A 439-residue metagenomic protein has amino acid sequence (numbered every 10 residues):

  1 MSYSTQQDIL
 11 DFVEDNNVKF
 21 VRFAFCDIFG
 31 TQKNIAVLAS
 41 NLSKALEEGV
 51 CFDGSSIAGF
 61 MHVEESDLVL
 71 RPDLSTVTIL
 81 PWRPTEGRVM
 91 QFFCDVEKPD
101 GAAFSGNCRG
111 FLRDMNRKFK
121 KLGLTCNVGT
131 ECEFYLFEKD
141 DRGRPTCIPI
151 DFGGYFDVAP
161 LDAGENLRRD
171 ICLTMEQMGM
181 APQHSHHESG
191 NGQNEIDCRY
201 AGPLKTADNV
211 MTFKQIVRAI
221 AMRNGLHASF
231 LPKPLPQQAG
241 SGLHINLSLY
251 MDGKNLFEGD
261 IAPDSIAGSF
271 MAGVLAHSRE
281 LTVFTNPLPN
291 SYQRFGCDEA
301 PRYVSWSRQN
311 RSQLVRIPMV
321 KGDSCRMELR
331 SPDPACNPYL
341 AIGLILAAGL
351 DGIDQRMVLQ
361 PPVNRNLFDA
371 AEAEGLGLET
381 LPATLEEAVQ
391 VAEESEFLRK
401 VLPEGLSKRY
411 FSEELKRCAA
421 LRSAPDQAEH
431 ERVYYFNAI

Functional and structural regions predicted by a protein language model:
M1-I439: Glycine-rich, acidic/polar active-site loops that bind/position phosphate-bearing ligands
